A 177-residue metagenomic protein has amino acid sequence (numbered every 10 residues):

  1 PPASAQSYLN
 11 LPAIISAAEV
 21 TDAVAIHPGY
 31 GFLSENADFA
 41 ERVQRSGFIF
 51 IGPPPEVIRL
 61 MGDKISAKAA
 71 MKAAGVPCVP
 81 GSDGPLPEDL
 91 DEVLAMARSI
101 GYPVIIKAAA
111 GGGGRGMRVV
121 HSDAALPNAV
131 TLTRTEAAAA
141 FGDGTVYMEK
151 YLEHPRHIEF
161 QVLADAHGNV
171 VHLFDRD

Functional and structural regions predicted by a protein language model:
P1-D177: N-terminal beta-alpha lobe that positions the nucleotide/phosphoryl donor in ATP/NTP-coupled carboxylate activation
